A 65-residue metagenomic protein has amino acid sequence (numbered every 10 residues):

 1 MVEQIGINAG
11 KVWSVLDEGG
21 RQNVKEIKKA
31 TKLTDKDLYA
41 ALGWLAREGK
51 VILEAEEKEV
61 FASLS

Functional and structural regions predicted by a protein language model:
V2-A9, N23, A55-S65: Short, cationic-aromatic polyanion-contact patches
Q4-A30: Short amphipathic alpha-helical interface segments
D17, G43, R47: Residue-level detection of the helix-turn-helix DNA-binding "recognition helix"
I27, Y39, E56-E57: Short loop/turn and capping residues at structural boundaries
L33-W44: Short amphipathic alpha-helical interaction segments
A46-E56: A short, conserved structural fragment
